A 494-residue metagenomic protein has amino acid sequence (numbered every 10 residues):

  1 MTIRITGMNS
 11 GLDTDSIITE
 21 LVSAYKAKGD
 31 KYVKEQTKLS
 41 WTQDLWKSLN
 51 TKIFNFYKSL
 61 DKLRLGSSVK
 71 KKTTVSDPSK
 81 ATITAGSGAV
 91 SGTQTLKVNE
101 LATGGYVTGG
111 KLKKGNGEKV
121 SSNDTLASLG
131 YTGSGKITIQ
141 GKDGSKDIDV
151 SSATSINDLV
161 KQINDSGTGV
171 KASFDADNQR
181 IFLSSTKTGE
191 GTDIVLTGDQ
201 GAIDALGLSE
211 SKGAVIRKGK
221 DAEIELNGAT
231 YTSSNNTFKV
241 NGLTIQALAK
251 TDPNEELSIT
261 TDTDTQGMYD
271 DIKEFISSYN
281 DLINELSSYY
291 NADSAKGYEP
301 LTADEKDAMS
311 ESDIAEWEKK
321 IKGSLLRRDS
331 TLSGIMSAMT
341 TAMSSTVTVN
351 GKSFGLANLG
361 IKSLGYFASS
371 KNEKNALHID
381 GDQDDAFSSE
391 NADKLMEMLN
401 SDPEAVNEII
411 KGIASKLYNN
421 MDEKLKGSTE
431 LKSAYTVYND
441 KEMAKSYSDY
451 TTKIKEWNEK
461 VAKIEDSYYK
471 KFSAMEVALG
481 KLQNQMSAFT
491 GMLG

Functional and structural regions predicted by a protein language model:
M1-R4, M8-S10, L96, S401-A405 (+1 more regions): Proline-poor, low-complexity alpha-helical tail modules
I5-Q36: N-terminal-proximal low-complexity accessory segments that begin disordered and transition into the first
S23-K26, D44, K58-D61, L65 (+5 more regions): Sec-exported extracytoplasmic/periplasmic mature domains
Y25-K28, Y32-E35, L39-T42, W46-L49 (+9 more regions): Amphipathic alpha-helical coiled-coil segments
T51, N55, T132-K187, Q266-D270 (+1 more regions): Extended, beta-strand-rich, solvent-exposed assembly scaffolds of outer structural proteins
A81-S152, I216-E256: Threonine/glycine-rich low-complexity segments that form extended coil/beta-edge repetitive scaffolds
T95-E100, T108-N116, T138-G141, A176-N227 (+1 more regions): Acidic, small/polar residue-enriched beta-strand/turn segments
G219-Y231, T265, Y269, S278 (+2 more regions): Structural flexibility/helix-modulation signal
